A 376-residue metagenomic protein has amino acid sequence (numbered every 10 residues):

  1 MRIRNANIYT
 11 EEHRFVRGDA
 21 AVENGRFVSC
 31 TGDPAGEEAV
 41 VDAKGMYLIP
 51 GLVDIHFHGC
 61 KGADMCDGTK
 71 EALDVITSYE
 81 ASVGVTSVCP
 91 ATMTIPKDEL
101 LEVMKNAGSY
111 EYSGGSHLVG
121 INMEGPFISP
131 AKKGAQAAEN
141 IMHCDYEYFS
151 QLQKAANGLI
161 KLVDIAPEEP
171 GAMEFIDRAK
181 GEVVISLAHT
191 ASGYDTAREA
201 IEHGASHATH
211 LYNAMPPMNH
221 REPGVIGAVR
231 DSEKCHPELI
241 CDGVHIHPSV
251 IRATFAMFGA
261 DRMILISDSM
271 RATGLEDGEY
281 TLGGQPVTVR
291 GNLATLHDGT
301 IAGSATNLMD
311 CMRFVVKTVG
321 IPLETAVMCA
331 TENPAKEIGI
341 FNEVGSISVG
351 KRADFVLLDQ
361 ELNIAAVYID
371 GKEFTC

Functional and structural regions predicted by a protein language model:
M1-A35, Y368: N-terminal metal-binding scaffold of metallo-dependent hydrolase/deaminase domains
M1-I3, A35-D74, S78: Replace "His-x-His-based motif
A6, K336, S346-C376: C-terminal cap of metal-dependent C-N hydrolases
G45, M123, A179, A208 (+2 more regions): Conserved, mostly hydrophobic/aromatic
H58, D74-V103, S116-S129, A156-E168 (+4 more regions): Divalent metal-dependent hydrolysis catalytic cores, especially in the metallo-beta-lactamase
S78-C89, S129-N157, E199-L211, E222-H236 (+1 more regions): Active-site gating loops and adjacent loop-to-helix segments of metal-dependent hydrolytic enzymes
K154-L275: Active-site core of metal-dependent hydrolases
A228-P237, F255-S267, A272-L358: His/Asp/Glu-enriched, well-ordered alpha-helical/loop segment that forms or immediately abuts the divalent-metal
